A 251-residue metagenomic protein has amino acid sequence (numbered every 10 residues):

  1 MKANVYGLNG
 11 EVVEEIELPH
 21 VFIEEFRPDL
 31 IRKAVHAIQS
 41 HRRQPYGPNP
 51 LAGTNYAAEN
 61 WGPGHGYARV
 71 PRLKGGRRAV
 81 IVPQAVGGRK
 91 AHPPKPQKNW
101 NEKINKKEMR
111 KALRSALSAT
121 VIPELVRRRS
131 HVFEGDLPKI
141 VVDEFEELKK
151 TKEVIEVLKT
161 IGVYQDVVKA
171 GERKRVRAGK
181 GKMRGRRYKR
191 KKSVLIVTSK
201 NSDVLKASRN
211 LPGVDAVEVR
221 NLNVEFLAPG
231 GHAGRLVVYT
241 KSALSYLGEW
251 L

Functional and structural regions predicted by a protein language model:
V12-R190: Basic, glycine/proline-rich low-complexity segments that contact nucleic acids
K98-N99, K180-L205, R209-N210, D215-L251: Oxyanion/phosphate-interacting regions
